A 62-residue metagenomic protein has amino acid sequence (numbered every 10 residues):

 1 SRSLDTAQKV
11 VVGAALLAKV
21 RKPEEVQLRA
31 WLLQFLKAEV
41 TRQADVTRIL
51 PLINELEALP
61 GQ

Functional and structural regions predicted by a protein language model:
S1-Q8: Charge-rich, low-complexity alpha-helical coiled-coil segments
V10-Q62: Domain-scale macromolecular recognition modules
